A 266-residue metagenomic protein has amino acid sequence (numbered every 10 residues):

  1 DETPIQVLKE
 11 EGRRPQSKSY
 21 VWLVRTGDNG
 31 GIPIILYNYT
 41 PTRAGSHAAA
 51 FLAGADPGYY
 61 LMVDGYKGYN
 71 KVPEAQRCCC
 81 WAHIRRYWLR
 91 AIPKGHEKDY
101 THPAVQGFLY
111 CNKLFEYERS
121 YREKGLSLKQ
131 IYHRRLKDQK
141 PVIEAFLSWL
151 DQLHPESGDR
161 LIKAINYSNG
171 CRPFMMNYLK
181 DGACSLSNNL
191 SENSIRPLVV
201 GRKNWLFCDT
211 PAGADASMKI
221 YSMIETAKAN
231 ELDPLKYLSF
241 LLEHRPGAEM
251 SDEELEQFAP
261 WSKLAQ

Functional and structural regions predicted by a protein language model:
E2-Q266: Catalytic center-proximal scaffold of phosphoryl-transfer enzymes
